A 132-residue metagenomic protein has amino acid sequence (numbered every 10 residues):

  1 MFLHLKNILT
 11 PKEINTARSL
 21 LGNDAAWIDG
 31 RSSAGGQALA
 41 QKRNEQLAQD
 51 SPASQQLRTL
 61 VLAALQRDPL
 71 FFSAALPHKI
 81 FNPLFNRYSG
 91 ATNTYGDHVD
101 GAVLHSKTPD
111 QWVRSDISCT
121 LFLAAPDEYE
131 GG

Functional and structural regions predicted by a protein language model:
M1-Y88: Non-heme Fe(II)/2-oxoglutarate
P69-G132: Catalytic core of non-heme Fe(II) oxygenases with the double-stranded beta-helix
